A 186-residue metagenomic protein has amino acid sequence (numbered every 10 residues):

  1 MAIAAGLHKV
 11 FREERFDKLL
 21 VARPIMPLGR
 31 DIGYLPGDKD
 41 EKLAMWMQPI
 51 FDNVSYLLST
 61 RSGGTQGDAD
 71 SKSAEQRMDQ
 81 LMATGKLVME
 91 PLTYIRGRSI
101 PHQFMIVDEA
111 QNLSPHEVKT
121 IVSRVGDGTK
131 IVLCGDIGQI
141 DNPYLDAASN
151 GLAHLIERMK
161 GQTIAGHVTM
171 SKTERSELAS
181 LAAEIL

Functional and structural regions predicted by a protein language model:
M1-V107, N112-L186: Conserved helicase motor core of SF1/SF2 NTP-dependent helicases
